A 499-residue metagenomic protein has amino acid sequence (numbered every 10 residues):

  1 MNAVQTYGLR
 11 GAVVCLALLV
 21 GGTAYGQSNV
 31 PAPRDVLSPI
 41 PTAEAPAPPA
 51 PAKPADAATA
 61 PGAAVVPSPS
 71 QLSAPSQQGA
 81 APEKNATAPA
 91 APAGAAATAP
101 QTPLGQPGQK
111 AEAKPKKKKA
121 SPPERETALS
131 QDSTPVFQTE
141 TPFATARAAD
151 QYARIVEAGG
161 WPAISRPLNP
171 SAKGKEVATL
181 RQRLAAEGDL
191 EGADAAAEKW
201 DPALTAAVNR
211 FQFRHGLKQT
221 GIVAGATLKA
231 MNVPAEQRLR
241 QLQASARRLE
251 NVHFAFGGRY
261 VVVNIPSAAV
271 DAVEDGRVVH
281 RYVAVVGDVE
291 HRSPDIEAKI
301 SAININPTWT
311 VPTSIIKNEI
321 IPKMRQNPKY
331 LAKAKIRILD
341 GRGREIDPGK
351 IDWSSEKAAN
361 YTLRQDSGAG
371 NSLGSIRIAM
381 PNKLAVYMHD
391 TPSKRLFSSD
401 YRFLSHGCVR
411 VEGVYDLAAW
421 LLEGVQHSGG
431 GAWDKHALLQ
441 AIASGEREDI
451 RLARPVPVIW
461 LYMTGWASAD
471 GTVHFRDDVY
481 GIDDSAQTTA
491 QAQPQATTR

Functional and structural regions predicted by a protein language model:
M1-A32: Sec-dependent N-terminal signal peptides
Y7, V14-A17, D35, S70 (+2 more regions): Intrinsic-disorder/low-complexity peptide segments enriched for small residues
A12, L19-G22, I40, P75 (+5 more regions): Low-complexity, intrinsically disordered/propeptide-like segments
V14, S38, A57, A88 (+2 more regions): General helical structural elements
Y25-A113: Intrinsically disordered, low-complexity, repeat-rich polar/charged segments
A90, A96, T102-K116, A120-G192 (+2 more regions): Well-ordered beta-sheet/strand-loop patches within structured domains
